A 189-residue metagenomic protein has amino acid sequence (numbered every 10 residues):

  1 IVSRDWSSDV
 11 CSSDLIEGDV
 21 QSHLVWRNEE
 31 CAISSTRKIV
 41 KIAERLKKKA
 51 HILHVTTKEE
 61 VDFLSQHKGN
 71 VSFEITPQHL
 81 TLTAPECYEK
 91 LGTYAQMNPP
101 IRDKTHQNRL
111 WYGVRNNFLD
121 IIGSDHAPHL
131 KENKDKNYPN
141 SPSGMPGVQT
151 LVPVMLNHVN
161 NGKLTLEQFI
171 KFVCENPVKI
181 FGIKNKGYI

Functional and structural regions predicted by a protein language model:
I1-V10: Single conserved hydrophobic/aromatic residue that forms the stacking wall/gate of nucleotide- or nucleobase-binding
S3, I52, S72, T165-F169 (+1 more regions): Short, surface-exposed helix-loop/turn micro-motifs enriched in polar/charged residues
C11-D14, E74: Low-complexity basic/metal-binding stretches
D14-W26, K38-H51, E60, E89-Q96: Active-site-proximal beta-alpha loop/turn segments in soluble metabolic enzymes
Q21-K38, I42-K47, N116-I122, A127-I189: His/Asp/Glu-enriched, well-ordered alpha-helical/loop segment that forms or immediately abuts the divalent-metal
K49, L53-P153, N157: Active-site neighborhoods of metal-dependent hydrolases
